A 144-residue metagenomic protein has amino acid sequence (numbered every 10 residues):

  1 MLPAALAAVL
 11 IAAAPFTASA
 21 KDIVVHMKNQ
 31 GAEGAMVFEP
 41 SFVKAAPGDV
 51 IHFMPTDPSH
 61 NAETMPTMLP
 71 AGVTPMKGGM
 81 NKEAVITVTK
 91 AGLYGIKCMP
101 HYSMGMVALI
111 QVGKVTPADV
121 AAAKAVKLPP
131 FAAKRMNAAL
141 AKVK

Functional and structural regions predicted by a protein language model:
A4-A13: Bacterial N-terminal signal peptides
F16-K144: Extracytoplasmic copper-binding redox domains, predominantly the cupredoxin/blue-copper superfamily
